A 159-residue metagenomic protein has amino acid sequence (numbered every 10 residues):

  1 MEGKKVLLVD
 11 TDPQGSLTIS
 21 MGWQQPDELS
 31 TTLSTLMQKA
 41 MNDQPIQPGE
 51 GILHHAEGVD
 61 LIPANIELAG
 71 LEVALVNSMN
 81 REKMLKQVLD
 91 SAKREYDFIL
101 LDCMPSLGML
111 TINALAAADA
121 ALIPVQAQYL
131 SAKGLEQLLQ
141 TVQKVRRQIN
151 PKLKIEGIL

Functional and structural regions predicted by a protein language model:
M1-L159: P-loop NTP-binding core
